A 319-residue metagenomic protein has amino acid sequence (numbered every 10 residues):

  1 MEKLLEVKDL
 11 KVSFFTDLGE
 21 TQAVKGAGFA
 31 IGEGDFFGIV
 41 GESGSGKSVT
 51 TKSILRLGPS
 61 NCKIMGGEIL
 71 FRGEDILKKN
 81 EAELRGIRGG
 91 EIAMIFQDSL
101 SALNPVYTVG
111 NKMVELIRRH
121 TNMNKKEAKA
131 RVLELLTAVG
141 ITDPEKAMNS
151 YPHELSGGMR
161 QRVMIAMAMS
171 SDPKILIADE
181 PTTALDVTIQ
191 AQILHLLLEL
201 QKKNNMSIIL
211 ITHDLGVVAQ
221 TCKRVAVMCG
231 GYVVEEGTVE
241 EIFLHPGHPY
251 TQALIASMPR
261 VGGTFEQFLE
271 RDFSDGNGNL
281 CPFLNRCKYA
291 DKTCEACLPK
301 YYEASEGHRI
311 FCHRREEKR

Functional and structural regions predicted by a protein language model:
M1-L4, S13-G26, L57-K63, N80-E83 (+3 more regions): A short, flexible loop at the N-terminus of ABC-type nucleotide-binding domains that lies
K3, T142-E145, E236-R319: Short catalytic/signature loops enriched in Gly
R56, I177, P181, L185-T264: P-loop NTP-binding/switch modules centered on Walker-like glycine-rich loops
I64-D75: Conserved ABC transporter NBD signature motif
D75, K126-K146, I255: Conserved ABC ATPase "signature" region
S150-L155, M159: Conserved ABC ATPase signature
S170-K174: A short, proline-enriched helix->beta-strand linker immediately N-terminal to the Walker B motif in ABC-type P-loop
